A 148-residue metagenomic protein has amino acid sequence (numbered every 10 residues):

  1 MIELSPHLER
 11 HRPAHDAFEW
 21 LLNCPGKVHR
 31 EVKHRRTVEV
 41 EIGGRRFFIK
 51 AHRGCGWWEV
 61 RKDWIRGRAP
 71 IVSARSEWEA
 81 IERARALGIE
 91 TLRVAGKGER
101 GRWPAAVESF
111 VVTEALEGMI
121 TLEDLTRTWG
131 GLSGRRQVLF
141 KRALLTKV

Functional and structural regions predicted by a protein language model:
M1-P13: N-terminal positively charged amphipathic segments used for targeting/anchoring
P13-E123, G134: Conserved ATP-binding subdomain of kinase catalytic cores across diverse folds
T126: Extended, charge-rich, solvent-exposed interface segments
W129: Substrate-binding clefts and substrate-entry loops adjacent to catalytic sites of polymer-processing enzymes acting on
R135-V148: Conserved kinase catalytic-core segment
